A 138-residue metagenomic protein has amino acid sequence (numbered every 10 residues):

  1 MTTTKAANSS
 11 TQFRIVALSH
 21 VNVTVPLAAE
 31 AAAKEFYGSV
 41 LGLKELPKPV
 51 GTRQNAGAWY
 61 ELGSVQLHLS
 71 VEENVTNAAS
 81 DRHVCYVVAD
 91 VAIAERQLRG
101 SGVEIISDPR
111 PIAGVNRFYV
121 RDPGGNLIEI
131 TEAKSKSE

Functional and structural regions predicted by a protein language model:
T2-K34, R82-V84, K136-E138: N-terminal beta-strand motif that seeds the catalytic metal site of vicinal oxygen chelate
V16-A17, T76-D81, P111-I112: Short glycine-enriched loop/turn motifs at secondary-structure junctions
V23-Q66: Core segments of cupin and vicinal oxygen chelate
V25-A31, V84-L127: Vicinal oxygen chelate
K44-T52, P109-R110, E132-S135: Conserved catalytic-core motifs of GNAT/GCN5-like acyltransferases
Y60-S64, V120-P123, A133: Active-site beta-strand termini and strand-to-loop segments that position acidic
S70-E72, T76-A78, V87: Helix-adjacent hinge/juxtasegments
